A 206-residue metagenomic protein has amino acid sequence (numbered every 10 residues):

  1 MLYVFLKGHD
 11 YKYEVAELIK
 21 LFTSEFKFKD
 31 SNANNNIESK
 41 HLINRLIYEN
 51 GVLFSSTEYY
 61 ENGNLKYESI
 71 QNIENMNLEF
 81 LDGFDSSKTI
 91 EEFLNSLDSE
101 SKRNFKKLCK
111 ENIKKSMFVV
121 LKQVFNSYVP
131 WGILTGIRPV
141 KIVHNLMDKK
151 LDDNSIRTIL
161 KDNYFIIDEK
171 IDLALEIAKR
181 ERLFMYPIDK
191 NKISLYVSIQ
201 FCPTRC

Functional and structural regions predicted by a protein language model:
M1-L2, I19-L21, E25-N104: Short, well-ordered secondary-structure micro-motifs within conserved domains or adaptor modules
F5-H9: Structural motif
L97-C109, I113-M117: Extended acidic/polar, glycine-enriched regions that form or flank non-catalytic beta-rich accessory modules
L121-Y128, D148-L195: N-terminal [4Fe-4S]-dependent radical SAM core
K192-C206: Canonical Radical SAM [4Fe-4S] cluster-binding loop centered on the CxxxCxxC motif and its immediate flanking residues
